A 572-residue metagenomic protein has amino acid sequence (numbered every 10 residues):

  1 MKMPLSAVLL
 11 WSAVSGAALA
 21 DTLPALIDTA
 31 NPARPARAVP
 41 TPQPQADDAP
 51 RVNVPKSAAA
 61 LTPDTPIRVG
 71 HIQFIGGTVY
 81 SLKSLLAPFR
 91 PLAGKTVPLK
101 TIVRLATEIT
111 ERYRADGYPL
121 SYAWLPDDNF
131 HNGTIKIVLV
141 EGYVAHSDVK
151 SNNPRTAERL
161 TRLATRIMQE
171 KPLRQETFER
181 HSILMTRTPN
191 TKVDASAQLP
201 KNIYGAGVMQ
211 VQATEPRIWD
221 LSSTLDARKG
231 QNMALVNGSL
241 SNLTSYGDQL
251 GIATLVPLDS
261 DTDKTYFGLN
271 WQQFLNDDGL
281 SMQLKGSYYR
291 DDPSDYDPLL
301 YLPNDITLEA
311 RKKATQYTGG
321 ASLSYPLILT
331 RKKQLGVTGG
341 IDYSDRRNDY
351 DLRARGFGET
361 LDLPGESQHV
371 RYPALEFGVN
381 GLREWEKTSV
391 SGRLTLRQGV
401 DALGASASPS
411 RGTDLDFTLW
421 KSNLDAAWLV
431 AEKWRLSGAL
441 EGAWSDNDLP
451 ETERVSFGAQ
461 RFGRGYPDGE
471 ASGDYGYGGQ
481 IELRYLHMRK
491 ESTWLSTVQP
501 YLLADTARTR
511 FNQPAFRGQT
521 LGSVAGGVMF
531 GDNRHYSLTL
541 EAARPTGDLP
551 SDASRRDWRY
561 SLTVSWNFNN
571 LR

Functional and structural regions predicted by a protein language model:
P40-L61, T65, G70, F74-G76 (+5 more regions): Outer-membrane beta-barrel initiation region
T191, G207, R217-L221, N232-A234 (+12 more regions): Outer-envelope beta-barrel architecture signal
A197, S223-A227, V236, L250-V256 (+9 more regions): Transmembrane beta-barrel strands of outer-membrane/channel proteins
G205, G230-A234, D263-F267, T315-G319 (+5 more regions): Residues that define the transmembrane beta-barrel architecture of outer-membrane proteins
T262-G268, S294-T307, R347-G358, L403-S410 (+4 more regions): Outer-membrane beta-barrel translocator domains and adjoining extracellular loop/strand segments of Gram-negative
S281-N447: Transmembrane beta-strand segments of outer-membrane beta-barrel domains in Gram-negative and organellar OMPs
A426-F511: Extracytoplasmic gating/loop element in the C-terminal half of outer-membrane beta-barrel translocons and assembly
V528-F530, H535, R556-R572: Outer-membrane beta-barrel "beta-signal"
